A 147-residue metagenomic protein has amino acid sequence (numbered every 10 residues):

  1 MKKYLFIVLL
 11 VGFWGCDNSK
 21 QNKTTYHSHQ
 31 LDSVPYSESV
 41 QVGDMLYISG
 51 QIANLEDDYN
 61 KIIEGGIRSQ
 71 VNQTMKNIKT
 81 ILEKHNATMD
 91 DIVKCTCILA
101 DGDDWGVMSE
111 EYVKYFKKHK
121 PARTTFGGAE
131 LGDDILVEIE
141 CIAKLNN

Functional and structural regions predicted by a protein language model:
Y4-L5, C16-K76, T80-H85, D90 (+1 more regions): N-terminal presequence-like segments and the immediate start of the first folded domain
V93-C95: Surface-exposed aromatic
